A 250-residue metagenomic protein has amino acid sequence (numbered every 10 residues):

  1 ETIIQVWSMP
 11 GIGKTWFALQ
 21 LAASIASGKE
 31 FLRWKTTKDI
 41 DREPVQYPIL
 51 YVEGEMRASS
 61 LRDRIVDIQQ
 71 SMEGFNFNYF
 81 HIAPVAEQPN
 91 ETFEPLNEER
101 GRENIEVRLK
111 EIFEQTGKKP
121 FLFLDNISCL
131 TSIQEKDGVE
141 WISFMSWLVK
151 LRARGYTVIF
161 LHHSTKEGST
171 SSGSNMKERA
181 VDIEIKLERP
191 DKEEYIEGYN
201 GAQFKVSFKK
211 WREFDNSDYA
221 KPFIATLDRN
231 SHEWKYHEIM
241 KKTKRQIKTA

Functional and structural regions predicted by a protein language model:
E1-I4, Y47: Pre-Walker A (Motif I) flank of P-loop NTPase domains
Q5-V6, G11, T15-W16, F121 (+1 more regions): Phosphate-binding/switch region of NTP-binding enzymes
F17, L21: Hydrophobic positions on the alpha1 helix immediately C-terminal to the Walker A/P-loop
S24-K38: Post-Walker A helix-loop "phosphate-sensing" segment adjacent to the P-loop in P-loop NTPases
A26, E30, F113, R152: Conserved ATPase "switch" residues in P-loop NTPase domains
L32, M72, D191-Y195: Short, polar/flexible loop-turn hinges at active-site or ligand-entry regions and domain interfaces
K38-E135, V139, T226-R245: Conserved inter-motif catalytic segment of the P-loop NTP-binding fold
I247-A250: Short amphipathic alpha-helical interface segments
